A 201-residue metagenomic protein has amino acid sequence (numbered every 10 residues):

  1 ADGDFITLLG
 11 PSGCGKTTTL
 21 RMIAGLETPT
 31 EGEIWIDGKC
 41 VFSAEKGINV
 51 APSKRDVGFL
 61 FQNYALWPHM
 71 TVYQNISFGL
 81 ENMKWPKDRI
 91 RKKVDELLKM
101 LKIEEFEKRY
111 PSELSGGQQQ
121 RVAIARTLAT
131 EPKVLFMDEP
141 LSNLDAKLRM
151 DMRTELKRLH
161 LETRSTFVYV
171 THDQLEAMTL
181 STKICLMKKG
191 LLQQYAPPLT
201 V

Functional and structural regions predicted by a protein language model:
A1-T7: Pre-Walker A (P-loop) beta-loop-beta motif of ABC nucleotide-binding domains
L9-P11: The feature captures the beta-strand-to-loop junction immediately N-terminal to the Walker
C14: ATP-binding Walker
T17-L20, V122: ABC ATPase nucleotide-binding domain helices that frame the ATP-binding cleft
A24: Helix-to-loop junction immediately C-terminal to a conserved catalytic motif
E27-T28, W35, E81, L161: A position-specific signal in ABC ATPase nucleotide-binding domains
G32-A44: Conserved ABC transporter NBD signature motif
D56-G58, Q62, L66-V201: ABC ATPase nucleotide-binding domains
